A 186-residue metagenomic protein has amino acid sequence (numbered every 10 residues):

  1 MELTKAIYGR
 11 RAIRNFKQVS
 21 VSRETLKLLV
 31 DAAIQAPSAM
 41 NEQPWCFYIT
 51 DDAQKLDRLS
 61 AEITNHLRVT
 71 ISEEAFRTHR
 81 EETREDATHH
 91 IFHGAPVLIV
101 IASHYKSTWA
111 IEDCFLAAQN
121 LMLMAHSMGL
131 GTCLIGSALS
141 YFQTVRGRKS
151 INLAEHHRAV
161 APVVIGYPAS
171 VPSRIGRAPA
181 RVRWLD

Functional and structural regions predicted by a protein language model:
L3-V19: Generic N-terminal amphipathic, Lys/Arg-enriched alpha-helix
K5-G9, E85-D86, R158-D186: C-terminal helix-cap and adjacent tail motif
S22: Conserved, non-catalytic sequence blocks in retroelement Pol enzymes and Pol-derived host proteins
L26-D31: Short amphipathic alpha-helical segments
A33, I99, H104-K149: Small-aliphatic-rich amphipathic alpha-helix that forms the alpha element of a beta-alpha
I34-N41: Glycine-rich phosphate/pyrophosphate-binding beta-alpha loops
Q43-D113: Glycine/small-residue-rich phosphate/adenosyl-binding loop
L67-E73, T78, S150-I175: A glycine-rich helix N-cap at a beta->alpha junction
